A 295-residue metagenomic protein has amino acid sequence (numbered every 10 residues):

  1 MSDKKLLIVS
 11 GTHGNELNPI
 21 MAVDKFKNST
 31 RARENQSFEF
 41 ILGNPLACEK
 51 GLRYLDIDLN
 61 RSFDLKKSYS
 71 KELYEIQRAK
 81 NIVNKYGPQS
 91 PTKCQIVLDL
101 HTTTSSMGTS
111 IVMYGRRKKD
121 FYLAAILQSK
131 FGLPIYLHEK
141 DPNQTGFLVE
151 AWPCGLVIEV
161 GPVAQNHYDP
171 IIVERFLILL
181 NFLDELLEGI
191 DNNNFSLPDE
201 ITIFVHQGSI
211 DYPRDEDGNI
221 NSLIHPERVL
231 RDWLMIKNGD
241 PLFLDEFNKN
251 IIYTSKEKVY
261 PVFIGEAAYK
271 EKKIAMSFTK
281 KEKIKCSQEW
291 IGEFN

Functional and structural regions predicted by a protein language model:
M1-N295: Structured catalytic-domain cores with a bias toward divalent-metal coordination
